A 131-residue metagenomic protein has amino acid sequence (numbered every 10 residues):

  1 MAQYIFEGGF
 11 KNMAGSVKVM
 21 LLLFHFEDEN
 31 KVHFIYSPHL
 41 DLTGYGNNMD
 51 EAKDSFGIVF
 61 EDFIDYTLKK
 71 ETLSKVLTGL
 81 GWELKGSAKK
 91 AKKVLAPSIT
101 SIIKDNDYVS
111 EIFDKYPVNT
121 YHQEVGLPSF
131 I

Functional and structural regions predicted by a protein language model:
M1-L21, G57-I131: Short, charged, surface-exposed hinge/linker loops at domain edges that act as mobile lids or interdomain connectors
K18-L40: Short aromatic-glycine-(Arg/Gly/Cys) micro-motifs in beta-strand/loop hairpins
P38-E51: A short, exposed loop/beta-hairpin motif centered on an aromatic-Gly-Thr core
D54: DNA-binding alpha-helical recognition surfaces that contact promoter or target DNA
